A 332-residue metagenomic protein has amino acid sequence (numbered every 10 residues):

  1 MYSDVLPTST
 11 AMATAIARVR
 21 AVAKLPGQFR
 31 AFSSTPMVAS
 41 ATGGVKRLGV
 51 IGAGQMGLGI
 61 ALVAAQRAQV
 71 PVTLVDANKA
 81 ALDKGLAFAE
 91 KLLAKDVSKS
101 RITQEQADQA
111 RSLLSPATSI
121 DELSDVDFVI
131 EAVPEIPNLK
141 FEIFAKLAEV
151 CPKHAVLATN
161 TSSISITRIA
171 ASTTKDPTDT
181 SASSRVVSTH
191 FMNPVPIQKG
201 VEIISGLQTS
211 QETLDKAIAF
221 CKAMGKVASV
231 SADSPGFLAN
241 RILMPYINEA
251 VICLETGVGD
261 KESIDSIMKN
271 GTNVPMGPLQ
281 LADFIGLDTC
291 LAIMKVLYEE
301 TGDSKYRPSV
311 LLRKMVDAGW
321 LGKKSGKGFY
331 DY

Functional and structural regions predicted by a protein language model:
Y2-K46, A68-Q69, Q211-D215, K222-D233 (+1 more regions): NAD(P)-dependent Rossmann-like dehydrogenase/reductase catalytic/cofactor-binding core
K24-K95, K99, V150: NAD(P)+-binding Rossmann beta1-loop-alpha1 motif at the extreme N-terminus of oxidoreductases
M37, M56, T189-M192, Q198 (+2 more regions): Methionine-biased hydrophobic packing positions in alpha-helices, especially within tandem helical repeat solenoids
T73, K226-V227, L243-I247: Structural/interface elements that position substrates and couple domains in central-metabolism enzymes
T73, S115, I130, V187-T189 (+1 more regions): Hydrophobic/aromatic beta-strand patches that form the interior of the parallel beta-sheet core in alpha/beta enzyme
A77-K84, A94-L157, S165: Rossmann-like NAD(P)-binding element
V156-A232, N240-R241: Rossmann-fold dinucleotide-binding core
